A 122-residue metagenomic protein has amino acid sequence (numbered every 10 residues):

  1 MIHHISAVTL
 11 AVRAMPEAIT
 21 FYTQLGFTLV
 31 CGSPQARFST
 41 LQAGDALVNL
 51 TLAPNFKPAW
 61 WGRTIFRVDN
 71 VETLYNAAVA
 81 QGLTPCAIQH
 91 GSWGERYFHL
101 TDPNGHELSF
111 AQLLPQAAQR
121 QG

Functional and structural regions predicted by a protein language model:
M1-P16, T64, Q112-G122: N-terminal beta-strand motif that seeds the catalytic metal site of vicinal oxygen chelate
I2, T9-V48: Core segments of cupin and vicinal oxygen chelate
M15, T64-E107: Vicinal oxygen chelate
Q35-R37, P58-W60, S92-R96: Short acidic/glycine-enriched loop/turn segments that link adjacent beta-strands
L41-D45, L100-P103, L113: Active-site beta-strand termini and strand-to-loop segments that position acidic
V48-T51, H99, L108-A111: Conserved beta-strand in the GNAT
F56, W93, L113-A117: A short acidic/small-residue loop/turn micro-motif
